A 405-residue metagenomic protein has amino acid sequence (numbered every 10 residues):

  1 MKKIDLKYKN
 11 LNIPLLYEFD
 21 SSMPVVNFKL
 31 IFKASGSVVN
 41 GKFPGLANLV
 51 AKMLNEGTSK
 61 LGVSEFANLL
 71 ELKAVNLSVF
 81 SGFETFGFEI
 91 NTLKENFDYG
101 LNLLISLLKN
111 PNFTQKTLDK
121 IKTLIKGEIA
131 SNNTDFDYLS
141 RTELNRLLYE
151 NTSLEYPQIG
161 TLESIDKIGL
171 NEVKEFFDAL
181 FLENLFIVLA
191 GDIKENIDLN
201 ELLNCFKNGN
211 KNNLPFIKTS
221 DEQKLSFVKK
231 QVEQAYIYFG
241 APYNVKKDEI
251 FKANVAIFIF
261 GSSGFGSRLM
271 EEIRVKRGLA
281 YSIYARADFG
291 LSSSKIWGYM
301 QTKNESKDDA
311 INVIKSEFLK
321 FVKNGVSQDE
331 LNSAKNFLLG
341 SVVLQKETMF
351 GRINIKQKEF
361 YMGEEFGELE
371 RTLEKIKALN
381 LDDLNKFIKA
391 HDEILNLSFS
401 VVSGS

Functional and structural regions predicted by a protein language model:
M1-V26: N- or domain-start disorder-to-order transition segments that initiate the globular core
N12, V25-N27, T85, L225 (+4 more regions): A residue-level signal for beta-strand positions that form part of recognition/binding surfaces within mature
N12-E18, G36, A74-N76, F387-I388: Short secondary-structure capping/turn segments at boundaries of alpha-helices and beta-strands
Y17-G36, F43-P44, K211-S267: His/Glu-based metal-binding/catalytic segments typifying zinc-dependent metallopeptidases
K29-N91, G264-L279: M16/MPP (pitrilysin/insulinase) zinc-metallopeptidase core fold and M16-derived inactive scaffolds
E65-K211, Y243, K276-R277, S282-S405: Charge-rich, well-structured scaffold segments of protease-associated domains
